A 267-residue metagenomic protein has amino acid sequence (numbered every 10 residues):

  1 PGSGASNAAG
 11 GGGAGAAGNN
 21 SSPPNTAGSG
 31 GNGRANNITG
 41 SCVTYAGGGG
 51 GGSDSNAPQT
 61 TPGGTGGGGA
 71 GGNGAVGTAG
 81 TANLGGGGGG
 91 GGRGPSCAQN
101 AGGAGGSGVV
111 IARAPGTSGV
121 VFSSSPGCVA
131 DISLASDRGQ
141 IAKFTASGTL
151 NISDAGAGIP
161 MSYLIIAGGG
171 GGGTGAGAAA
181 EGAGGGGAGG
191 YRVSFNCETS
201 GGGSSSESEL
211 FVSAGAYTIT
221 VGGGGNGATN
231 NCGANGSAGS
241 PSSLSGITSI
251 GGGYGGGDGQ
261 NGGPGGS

Functional and structural regions predicted by a protein language model:
P1-S267: Low-complexity, glycine/proline-biased repetitive segments and flexible coils/loops
